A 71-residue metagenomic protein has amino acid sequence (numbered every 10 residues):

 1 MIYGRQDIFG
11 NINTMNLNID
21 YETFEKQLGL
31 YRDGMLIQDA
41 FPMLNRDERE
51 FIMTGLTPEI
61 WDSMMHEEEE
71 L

Functional and structural regions predicted by a protein language model:
M1-L30: N-terminal acidic leader/helix
D7, E25-L28, M35, G55 (+1 more regions): Generic alpha-helical secondary structure signal
Y21-E50: Acidic, low-complexity, intrinsically disordered interaction modules
P42-L71: Short, compact, well-ordered microdomains
